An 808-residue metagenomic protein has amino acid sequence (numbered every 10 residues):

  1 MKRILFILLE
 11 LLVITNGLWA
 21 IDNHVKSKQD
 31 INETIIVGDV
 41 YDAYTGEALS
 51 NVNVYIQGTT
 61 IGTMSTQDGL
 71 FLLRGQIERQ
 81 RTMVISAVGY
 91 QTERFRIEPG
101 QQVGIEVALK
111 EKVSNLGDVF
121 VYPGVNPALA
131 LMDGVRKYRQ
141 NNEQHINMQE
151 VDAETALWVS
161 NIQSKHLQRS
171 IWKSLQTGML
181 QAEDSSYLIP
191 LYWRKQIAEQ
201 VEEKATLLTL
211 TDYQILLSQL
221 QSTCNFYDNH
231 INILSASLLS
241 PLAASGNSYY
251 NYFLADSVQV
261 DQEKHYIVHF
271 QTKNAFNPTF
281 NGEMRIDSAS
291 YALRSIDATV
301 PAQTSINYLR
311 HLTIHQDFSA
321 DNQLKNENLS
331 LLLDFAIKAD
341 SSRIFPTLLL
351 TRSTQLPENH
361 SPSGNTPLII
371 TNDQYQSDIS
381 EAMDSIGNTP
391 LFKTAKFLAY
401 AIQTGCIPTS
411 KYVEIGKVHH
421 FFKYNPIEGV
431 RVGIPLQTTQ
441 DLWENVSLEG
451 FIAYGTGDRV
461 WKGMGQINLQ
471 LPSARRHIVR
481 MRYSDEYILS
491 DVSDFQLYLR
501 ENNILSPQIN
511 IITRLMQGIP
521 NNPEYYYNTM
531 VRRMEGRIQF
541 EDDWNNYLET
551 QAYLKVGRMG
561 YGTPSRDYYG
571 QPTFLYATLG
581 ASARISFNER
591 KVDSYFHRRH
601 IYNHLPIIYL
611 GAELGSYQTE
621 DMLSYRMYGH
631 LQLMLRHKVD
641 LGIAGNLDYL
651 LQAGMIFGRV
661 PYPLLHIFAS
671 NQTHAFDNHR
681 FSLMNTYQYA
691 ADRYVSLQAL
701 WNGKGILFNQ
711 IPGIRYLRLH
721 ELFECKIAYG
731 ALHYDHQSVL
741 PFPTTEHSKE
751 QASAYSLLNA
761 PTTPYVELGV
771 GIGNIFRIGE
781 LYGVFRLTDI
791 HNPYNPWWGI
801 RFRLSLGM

Functional and structural regions predicted by a protein language model:
S27-I31, I105-N115, V119-G124: Conserved "repeat-terminator" motif of extracellular CCP/Sushi domains
T34-D42, G69-F71, V107: A short, amphipathic beta-strand motif
T34-I36, A43-G58: Short, ordered, surface-exposed loop/turn motifs in non-cytosolic proteins
G46-S50, L72-Q80: Short Pro-Gly-centered beta-turn/loop motif in secreted/extracellular proteins
I56-G58, V84-F95: A short, solvent-exposed loop/turn motif at the edges and junctions of modular extracellular/periplasmic domains
T59-L70: Short, acidic Ser/Thr/Gly-rich low-complexity loop/linker segments typical of extracellular and cell-surface proteins
V113-S114, D118-H265, Q271-T279, F335-G416 (+8 more regions): Structured extracytoplasmic
L238, S361-M808: Exposed, low-structure sequence patches enriched in small/polar residues
